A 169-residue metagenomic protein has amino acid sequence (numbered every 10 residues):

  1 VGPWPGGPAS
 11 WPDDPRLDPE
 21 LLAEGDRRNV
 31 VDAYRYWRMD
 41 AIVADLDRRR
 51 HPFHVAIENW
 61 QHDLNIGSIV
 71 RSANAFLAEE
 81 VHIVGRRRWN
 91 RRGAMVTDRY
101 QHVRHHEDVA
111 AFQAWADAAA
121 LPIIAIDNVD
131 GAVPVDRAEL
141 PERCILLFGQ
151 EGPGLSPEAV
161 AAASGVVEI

Functional and structural regions predicted by a protein language model:
V1-I169: Post-transcriptional modification and biogenesis factors for structured RNAs of the translation apparatus
